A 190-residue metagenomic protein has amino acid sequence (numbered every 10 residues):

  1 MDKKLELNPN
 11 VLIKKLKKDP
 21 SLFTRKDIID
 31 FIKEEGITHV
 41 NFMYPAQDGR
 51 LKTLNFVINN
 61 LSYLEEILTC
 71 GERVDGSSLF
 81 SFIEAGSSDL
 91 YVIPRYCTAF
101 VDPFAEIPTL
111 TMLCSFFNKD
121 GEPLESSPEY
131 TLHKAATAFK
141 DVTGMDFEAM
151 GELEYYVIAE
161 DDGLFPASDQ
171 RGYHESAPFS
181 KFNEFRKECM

Functional and structural regions predicted by a protein language model:
M1-M190: ATP/Mg2+-dependent ligation/transfer catalytic cores
